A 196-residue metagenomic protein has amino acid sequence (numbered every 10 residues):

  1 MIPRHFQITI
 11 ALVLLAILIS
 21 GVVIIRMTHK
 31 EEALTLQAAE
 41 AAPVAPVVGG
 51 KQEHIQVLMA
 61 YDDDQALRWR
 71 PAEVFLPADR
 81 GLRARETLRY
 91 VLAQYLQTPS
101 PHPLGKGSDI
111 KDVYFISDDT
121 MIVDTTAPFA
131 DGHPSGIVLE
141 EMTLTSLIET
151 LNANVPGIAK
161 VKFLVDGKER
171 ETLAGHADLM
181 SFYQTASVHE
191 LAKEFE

Functional and structural regions predicted by a protein language model:
M1-E196: Bimodal "functional hotspot" detector
